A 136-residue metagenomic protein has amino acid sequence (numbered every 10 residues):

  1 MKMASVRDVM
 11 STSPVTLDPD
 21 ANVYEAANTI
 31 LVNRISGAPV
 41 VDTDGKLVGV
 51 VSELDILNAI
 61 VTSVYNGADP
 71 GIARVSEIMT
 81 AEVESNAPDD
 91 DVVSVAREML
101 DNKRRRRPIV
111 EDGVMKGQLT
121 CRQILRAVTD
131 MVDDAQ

Functional and structural regions predicted by a protein language model:
M1-S13, S52-S85, D91-L100, M115 (+1 more regions): Tandem CBS (Bateman) regulatory domains
T16, D20, K46, Y65-A68: A generic helix-loop boundary/linker signal
L17-R34, V41, N86-K103, V110 (+2 more regions): The conserved cystathionine-beta-synthase
E25-S36, L54-T62: Short, charge-rich amphipathic segments
I30, A38-L54, M99, R107-Q123: A glycine-centered beta-loop-beta connector
